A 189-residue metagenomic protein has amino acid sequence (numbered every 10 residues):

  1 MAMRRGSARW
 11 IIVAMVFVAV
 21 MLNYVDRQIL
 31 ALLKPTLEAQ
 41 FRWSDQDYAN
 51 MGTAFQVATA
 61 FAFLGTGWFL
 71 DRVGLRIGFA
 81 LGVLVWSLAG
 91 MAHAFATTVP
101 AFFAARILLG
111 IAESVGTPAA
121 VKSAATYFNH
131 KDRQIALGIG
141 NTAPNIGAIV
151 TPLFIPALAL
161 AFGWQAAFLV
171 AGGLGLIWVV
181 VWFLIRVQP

Functional and structural regions predicted by a protein language model:
I11-D45: Extracytoplasmic
Y24, Q28, A94, G110-P118 (+1 more regions): Small-residue-rich segments within alpha-helical transmembrane domains of MFS-like 12-TM solute carriers
Q28, Q56-L64, A148-I149: Residue-level signature of mid-helix packing/kink "hotspots" within the transmembrane helices of 12-pass Major
T36, G67-W68, A157: Membrane-interface helix termini in secondary transporters
F61-V99: Conserved MFS/SLC helix-loop-helix module at the cytosolic interface between two early adjacent transmembrane helices
T98-R106: Short hydrophobic/alpha-helical segments at membrane-entry points of transmembrane helices in Major Facilitator
A105-N145: Cytoplasmic helix-loop-helix junction between adjacent transmembrane helices in 12-TM secondary transporters
G140-Q188: Helix-loop-helix hairpin linking two adjacent transmembrane segments in secondary transporters
